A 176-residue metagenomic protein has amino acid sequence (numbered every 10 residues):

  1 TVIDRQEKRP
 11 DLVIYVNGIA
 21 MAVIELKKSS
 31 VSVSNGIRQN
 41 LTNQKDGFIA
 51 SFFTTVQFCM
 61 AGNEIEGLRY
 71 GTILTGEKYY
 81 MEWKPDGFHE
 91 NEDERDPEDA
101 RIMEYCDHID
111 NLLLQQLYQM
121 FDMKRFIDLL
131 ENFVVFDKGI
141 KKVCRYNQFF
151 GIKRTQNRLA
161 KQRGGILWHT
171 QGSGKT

Functional and structural regions predicted by a protein language model:
T1-T176: ATP-dependent helicase/translocase motor core
